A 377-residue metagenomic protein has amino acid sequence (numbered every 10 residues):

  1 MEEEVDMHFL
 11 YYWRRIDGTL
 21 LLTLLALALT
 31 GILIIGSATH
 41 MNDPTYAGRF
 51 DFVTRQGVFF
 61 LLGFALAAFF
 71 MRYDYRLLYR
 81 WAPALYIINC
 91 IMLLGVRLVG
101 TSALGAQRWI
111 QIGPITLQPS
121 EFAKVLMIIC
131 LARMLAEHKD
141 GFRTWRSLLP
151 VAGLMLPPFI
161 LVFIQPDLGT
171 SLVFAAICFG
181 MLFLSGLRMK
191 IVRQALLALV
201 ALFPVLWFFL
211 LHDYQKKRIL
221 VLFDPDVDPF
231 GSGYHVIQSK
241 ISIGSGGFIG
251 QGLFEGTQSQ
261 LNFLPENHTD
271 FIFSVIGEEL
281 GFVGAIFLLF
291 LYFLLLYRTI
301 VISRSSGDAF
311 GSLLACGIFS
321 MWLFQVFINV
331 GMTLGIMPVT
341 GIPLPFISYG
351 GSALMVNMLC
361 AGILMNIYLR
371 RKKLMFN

Functional and structural regions predicted by a protein language model:
M1-H8, I35, N329-N377: A juxtamembrane structural motif centered on a specific transmembrane helix
H8-L24: N-terminal membrane topogenic signal
L21-L29, L33-S37, Y46-H235, S274-L334 (+2 more regions): Hydrophobic alpha-helical transmembrane segments of multi-pass inner membrane proteins, especially in bacterial systems
H40-P44, N267, L323, P338: Transmembrane-helix terminus/interface motifs of multi-pass secondary transporters
G113-A123, I164-P166, G247-Q251, I342-V356: Glycine/serine-rich anion-binding loops at beta->alpha junctions that coordinate negatively charged ligand groups
L135, F223, K240-I243, T340: Hydrophobic aliphatic residues
D167-L172, Q251-G256, N267-T269, I286 (+3 more regions): Transmembrane helix boundary and interhelical junction motifs in multipass membrane proteins
P225-T269, L280-G284: TM-adjacent membrane-interface loops and short helices in multi-pass inner/ER membrane proteins
